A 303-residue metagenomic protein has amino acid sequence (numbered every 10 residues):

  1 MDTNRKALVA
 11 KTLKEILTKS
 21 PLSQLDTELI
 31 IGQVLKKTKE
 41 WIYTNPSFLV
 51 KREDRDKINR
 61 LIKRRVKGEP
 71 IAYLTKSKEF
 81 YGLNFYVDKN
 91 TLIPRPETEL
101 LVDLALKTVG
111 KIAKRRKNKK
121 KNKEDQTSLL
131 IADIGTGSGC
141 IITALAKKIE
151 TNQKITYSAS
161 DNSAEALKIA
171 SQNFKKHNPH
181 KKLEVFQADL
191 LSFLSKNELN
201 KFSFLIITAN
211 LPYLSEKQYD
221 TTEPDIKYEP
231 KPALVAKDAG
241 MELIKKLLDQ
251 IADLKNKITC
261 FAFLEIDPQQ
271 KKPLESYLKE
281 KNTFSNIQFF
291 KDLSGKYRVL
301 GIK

Functional and structural regions predicted by a protein language model:
M1-L35, E40-Y43, S47: Non-catalytic accessory regions of SAM-dependent methyltransferases
P21, I149-Q153, K175-H180, N256-K257 (+1 more regions): Short helix-capping segments at alpha-helix termini
I30, G68, T98, I141 (+3 more regions): Residue-level signal for inorganic ion chemistry
Q33-T108: Conserved AdoMet
N84, T156, K182-E184, S285-Q288: Conserved beta-strand segments of alpha/beta enzyme cores
L100-Y219, K246: Conserved SAM/SAH cofactor-binding pocket of Class I
L211-L243: Mobile active-site "lid"/loop adjacent to the S-adenosyl-L-methionine
D238-I302: Conserved Class I SAM-dependent methyltransferase catalytic core
